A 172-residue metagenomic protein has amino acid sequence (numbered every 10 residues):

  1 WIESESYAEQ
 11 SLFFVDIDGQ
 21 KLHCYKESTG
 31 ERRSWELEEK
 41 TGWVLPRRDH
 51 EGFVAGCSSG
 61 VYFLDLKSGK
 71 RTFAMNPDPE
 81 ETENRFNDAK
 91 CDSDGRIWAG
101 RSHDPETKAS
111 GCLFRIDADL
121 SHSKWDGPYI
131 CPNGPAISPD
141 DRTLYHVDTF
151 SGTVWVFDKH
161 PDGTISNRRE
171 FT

Functional and structural regions predicted by a protein language model:
W1-E9, E38-G56, E80-R96, W125-L144: Beta-rich, blade/repeat-based domains predominating in secreted/periplasmic proteins but also intracellular
E9-E36, S58-V61: Beta-propeller domains
F13-V15, A55, W98-G100, H146-V147: Residue position within the beta-strands of beta-propeller blades
I17-D18, D104-S110, T149-G152: Short, solvent-exposed loop/turn segments at conserved positions within beta-propeller repeat blades
K21-H23, G60-Y62, G111-F114, T153-W155: A short loop-to-beta-strand structural motif that recurs across blades of beta-propeller domains
G30-E36, T72-P79, S121-G127, R168-T172: A short beta-strand motif characteristic of beta-propeller blades
G69-W125: Hydrophobic alpha-helical segments and helix pairs
F157-T164: Short loop/turn segments immediately following beta-strands, especially the blade-tip and inter-blade linker loops
